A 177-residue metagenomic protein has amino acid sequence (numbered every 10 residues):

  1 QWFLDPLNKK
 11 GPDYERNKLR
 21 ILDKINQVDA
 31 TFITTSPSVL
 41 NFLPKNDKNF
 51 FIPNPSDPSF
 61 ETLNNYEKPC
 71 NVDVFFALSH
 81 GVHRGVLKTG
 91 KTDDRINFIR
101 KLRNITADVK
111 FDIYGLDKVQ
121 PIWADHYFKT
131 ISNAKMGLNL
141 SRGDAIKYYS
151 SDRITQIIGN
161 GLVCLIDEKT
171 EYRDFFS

Functional and structural regions predicted by a protein language model:
Q1-N8: Active-site proximal beta-strand in glycosyltransferases
K10-F176: Nucleotide-sugar donor-binding catalytic core of glycosyltransferases
